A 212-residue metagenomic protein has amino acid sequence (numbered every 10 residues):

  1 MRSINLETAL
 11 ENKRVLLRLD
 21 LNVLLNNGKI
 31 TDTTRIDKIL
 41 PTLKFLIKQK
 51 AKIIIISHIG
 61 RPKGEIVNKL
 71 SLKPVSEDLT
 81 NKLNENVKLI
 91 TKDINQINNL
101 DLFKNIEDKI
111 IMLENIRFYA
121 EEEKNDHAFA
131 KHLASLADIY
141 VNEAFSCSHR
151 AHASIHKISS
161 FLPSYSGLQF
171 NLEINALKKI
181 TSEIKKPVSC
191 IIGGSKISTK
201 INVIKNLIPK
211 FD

Functional and structural regions predicted by a protein language model:
M1-D212: Active-site loop-to-helix "anion-binding N-cap" substructures in soluble metabolic enzymes
